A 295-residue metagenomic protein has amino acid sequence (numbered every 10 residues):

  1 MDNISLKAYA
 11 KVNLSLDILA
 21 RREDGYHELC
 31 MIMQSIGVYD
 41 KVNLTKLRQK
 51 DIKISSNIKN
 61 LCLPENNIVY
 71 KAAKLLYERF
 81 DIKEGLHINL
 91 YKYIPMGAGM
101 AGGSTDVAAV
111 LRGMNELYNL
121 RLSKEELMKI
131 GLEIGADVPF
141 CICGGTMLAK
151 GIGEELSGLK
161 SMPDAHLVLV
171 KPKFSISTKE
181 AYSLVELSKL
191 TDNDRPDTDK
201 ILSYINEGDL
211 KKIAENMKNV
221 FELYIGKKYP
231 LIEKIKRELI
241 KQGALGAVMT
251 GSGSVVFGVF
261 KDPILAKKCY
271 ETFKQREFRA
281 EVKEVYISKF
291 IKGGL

Functional and structural regions predicted by a protein language model:
M1-A98, E116, L120-M128, M162 (+1 more regions): ATP-binding N-lobe of GHMP and related small-molecule kinases
L14, V42-L44, V69, G103 (+5 more regions): Residue-level signal for inorganic ion chemistry
Q34-S35, L132-E133, P139-I142, L159-P163 (+1 more regions): Solvent-exposed alpha-helices and their adjacent loops that cap or buttress functional pockets in soluble metabolic
R48-C62, V110, E207-M217: Short, basic/glycine-rich phosphate-binding loops at helix/coil junctions that contact nucleotide phosphates
G85, V107, L111-L148: Contiguous, small/hydrophobic- and glycine-enriched helical/loop subdomains that border and often "cap" functional
N89-Y118, A136, L245-F260: Glycine/serine-rich anion-binding loops at beta->alpha junctions that coordinate negatively charged ligand groups
S123-I134, M217, K267-K274: Short, well-structured alpha-helical segments that form the helix of a local strand-helix-strand
C143, L148-G246, K261-I264, E271-K274 (+1 more regions): Conserved, helical-rich catalytic subdomain that frames metal- and/or nucleotide-binding sites in enzyme alpha/beta
